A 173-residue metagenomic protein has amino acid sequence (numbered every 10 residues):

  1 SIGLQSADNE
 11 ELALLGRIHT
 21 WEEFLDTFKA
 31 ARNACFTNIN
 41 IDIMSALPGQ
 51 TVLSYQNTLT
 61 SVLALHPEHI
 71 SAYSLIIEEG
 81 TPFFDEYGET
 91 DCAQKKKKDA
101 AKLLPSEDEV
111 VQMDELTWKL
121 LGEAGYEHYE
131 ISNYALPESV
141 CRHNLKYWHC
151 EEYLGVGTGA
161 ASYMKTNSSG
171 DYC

Functional and structural regions predicted by a protein language model:
S1-C173: C-terminal scaffold of the Radical SAM
